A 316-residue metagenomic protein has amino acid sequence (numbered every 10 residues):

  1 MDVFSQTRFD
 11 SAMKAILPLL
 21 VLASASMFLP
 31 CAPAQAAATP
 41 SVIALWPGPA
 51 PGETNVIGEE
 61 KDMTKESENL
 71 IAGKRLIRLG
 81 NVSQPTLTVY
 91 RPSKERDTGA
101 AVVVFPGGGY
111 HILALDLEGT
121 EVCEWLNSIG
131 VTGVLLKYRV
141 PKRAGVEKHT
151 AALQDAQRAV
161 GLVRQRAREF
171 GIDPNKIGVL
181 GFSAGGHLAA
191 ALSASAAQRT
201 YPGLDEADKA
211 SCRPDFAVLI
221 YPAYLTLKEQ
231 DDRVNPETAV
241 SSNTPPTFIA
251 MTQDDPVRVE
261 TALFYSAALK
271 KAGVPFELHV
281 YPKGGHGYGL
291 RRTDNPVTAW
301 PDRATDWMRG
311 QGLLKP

Functional and structural regions predicted by a protein language model:
A37-R96: N-terminal cap/lid segment of alpha/beta-hydrolase-fold proteins
T98-G107: Short beta-strand element of the alpha/beta-hydrolase
P106-H111, Q253: Active-site glycine-rich loops that stabilize anionic/oxyanionic intermediates across multiple enzyme folds
L113-L115, E121-V122, L136-D173, R291-V297: Catalytic nucleophile-loop/oxyanion-hole region of alpha/beta-hydrolase and closely related hydrolase-like folds
Q154-S242: Primarily recognizes the serine-hydrolase "nucleophile elbow" in alpha/beta-hydrolase and SGNH/GDSL folds
I249-M251: Short beta-strand/loop motif that positions the catalytic acidic residue of the alpha/beta-hydrolase fold
P256-A262: Conserved alpha/beta-hydrolase "acid-adjacent" motif
L263-S266, K270-P316: C-terminal catalytic histidine-bearing segment of alpha/beta-hydrolase fold enzymes
